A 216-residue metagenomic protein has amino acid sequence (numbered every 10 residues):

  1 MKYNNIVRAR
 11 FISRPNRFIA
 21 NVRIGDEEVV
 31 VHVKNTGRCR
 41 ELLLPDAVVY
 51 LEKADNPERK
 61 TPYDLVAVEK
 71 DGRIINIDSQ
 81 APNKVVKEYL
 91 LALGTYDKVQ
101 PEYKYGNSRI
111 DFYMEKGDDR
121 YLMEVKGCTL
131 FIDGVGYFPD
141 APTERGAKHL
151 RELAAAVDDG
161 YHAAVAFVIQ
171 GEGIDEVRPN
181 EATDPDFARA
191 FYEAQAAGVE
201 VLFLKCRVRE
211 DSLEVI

Functional and structural regions predicted by a protein language model:
A9, I110-D140, L153: Conserved catalytic cores of phosphodiester-cleaving nucleases, focusing on short active-site segments
S13, K53-E58: Short, charged beta-turn/beta-strand-edge "cap" motif at the junction between a beta-strand and an adjacent loop
N16-N21: Short aromatic-glycine-enriched beta-strand elements
G37-Y50: Short nucleic-acid-contacting surface segments enriched for D/E, G, S/T with interspersed K/R
R40, D71-P101: Acidic-basic catalytic patches of nuclease active cores, encompassing PD-(D/E)XK and other metal-cofactor nuclease
N56-G72: OB-fold/S1-family single-stranded nucleic acid-binding modules
G134-E144, A154-T183, K205: Nucleic-acid nuclease catalytic cores
Q170-I216: Domain-level recognition of nuclease-like catalytic cores that cleave nucleotide substrates
